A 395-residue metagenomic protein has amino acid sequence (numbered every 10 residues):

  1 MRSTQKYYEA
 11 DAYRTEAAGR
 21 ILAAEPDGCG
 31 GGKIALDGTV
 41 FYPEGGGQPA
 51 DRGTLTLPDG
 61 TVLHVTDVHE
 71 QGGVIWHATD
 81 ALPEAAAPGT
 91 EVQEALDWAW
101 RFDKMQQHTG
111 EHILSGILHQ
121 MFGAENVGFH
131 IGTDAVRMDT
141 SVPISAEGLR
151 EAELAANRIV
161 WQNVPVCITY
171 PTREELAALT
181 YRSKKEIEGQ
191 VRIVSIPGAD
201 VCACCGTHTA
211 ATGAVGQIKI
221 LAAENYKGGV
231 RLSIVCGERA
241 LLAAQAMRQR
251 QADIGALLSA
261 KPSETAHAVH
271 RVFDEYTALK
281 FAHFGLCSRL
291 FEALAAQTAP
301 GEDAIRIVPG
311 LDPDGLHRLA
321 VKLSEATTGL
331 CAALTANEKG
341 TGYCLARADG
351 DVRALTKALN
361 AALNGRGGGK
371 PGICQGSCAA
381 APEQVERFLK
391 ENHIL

Functional and structural regions predicted by a protein language model:
M1-L395: A glycine- and charged-residue-rich anion-binding loop/surface
